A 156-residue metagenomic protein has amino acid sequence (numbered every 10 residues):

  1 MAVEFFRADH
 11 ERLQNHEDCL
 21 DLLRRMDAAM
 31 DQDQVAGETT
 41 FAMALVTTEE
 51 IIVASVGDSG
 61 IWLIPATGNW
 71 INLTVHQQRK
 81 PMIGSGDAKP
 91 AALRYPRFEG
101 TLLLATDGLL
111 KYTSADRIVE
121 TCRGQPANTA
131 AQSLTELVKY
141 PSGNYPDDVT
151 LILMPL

Functional and structural regions predicted by a protein language model:
M1-L156: PP2C/PPM-type serine/threonine phosphatase catalytic domain
